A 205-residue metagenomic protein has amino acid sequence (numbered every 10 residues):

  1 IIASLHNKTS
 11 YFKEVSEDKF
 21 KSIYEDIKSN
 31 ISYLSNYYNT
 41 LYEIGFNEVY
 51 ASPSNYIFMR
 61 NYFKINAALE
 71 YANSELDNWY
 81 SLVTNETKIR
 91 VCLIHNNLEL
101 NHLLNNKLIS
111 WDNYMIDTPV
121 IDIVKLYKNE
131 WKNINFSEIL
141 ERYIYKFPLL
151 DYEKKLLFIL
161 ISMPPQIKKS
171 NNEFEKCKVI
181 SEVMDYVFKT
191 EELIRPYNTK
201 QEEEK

Functional and structural regions predicted by a protein language model:
I1-N30, I144: Conserved kinase catalytic-core helix
A3-H6, V49-N55, I65, E86 (+1 more regions): Gram-positive cell-envelope targeting signals
D18-L93: ATP-dependent phospho-/nucleotidyl transfer catalytic cores
M59-S81, S181-K205: Regulatory N- and C-terminal appendages and interdomain linkers associated with kinase/kinase-like NTP transferase
S74-I123: Active-site acidic catalytic loop and adjacent metal/ATP-binding pocket of ATP-dependent phosphoryl transfer enzymes
L82, I159-L160: Short acidic/histidine-centered micro-motifs embedded in hydrophobic/aromatic stretches that mark compact functional
P119-D151, I161-E182, Y186: Active-site activation/catalytic loop segments of kinase-like enzymes and analogous catalytic loops in related
E153-K155: Extended alpha-helical coiled-coil "stalk/arm" regions that scaffold and mediate dimerization/assembly in large
